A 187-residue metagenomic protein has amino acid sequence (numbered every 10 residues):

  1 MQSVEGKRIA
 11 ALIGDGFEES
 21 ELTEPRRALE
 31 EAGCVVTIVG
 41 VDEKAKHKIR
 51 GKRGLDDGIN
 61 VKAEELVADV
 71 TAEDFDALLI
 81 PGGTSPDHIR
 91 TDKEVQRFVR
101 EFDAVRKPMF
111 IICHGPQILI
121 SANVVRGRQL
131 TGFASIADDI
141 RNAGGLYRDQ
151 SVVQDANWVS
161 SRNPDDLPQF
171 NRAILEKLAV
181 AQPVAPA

Functional and structural regions predicted by a protein language model:
M1-V105, M109, Q117-Q129, A137-A187: Extended, subdomain-level signal for the structured scaffold at the beginning of enzyme domains
C113: Catalytic nucleophile serine of serine hydrolases, specifically the conserved "nucleophile elbow" pentapeptide
